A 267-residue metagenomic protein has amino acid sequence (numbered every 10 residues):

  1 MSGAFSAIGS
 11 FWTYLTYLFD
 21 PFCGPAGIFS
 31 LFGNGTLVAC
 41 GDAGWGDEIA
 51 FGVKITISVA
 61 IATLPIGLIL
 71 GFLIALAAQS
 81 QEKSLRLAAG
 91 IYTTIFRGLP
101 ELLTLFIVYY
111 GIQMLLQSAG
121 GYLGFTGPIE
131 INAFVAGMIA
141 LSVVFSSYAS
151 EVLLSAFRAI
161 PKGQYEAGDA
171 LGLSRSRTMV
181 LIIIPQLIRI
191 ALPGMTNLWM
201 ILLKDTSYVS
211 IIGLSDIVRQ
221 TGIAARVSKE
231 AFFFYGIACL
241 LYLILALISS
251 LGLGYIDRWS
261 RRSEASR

Functional and structural regions predicted by a protein language model:
M1-R267: Transmembrane alpha-helices and adjacent helix-loop boundaries
